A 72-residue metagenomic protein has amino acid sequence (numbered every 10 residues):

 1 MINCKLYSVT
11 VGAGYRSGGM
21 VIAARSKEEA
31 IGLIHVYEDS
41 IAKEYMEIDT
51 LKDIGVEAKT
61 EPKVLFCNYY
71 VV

Functional and structural regions predicted by a protein language model:
M1-S17: Short aromatic-glycine-(Arg/Gly/Cys) micro-motifs in beta-strand/loop hairpins
I2, A24-A30: A short, structured loop/turn motif at beta-sheet edges
L6, A13, A30, K63-F66 (+1 more regions): Intrinsically disordered, low-complexity repeat segments enriched in small/polar residues
T10-G12, R25, K59: A structural detector for beta-sheet-dominated domains
R16-R25: A short, exposed loop/beta-hairpin motif centered on an aromatic-Gly-Thr core
V36-V72: Short, mixed-charge low-complexity intrinsically disordered segments
